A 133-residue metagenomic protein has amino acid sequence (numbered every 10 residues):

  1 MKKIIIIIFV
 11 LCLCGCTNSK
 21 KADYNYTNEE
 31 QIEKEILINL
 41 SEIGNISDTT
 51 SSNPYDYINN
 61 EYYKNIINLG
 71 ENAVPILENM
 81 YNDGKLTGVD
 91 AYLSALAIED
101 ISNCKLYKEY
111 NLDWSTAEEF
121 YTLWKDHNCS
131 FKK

Functional and structural regions predicted by a protein language model:
M1-I4: Positively charged n-region of N-terminal signal peptides that target proteins for export
C12-G15: C-terminal motif of bacterial Sec signal peptides marking the signal peptidase cleavage site
K20-K133: Extended repeat-based scaffolds of very large eukaryotic assembly and lipid-transport proteins
